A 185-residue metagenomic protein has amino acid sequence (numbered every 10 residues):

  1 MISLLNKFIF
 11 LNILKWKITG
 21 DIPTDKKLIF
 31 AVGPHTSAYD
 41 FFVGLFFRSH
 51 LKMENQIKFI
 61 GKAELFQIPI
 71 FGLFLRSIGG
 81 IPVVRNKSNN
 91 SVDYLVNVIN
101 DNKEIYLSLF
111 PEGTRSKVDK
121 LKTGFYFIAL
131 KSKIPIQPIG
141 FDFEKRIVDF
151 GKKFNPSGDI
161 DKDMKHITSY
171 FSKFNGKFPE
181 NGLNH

Functional and structural regions predicted by a protein language model:
M1-T19, E180: Extreme N-terminal tail/first-helix region
L11, W16-K173, H185: Soluble catalytic domains of membrane acyltransferases
F178-H185: Short, flexible loop/turn segments with low-complexity composition
